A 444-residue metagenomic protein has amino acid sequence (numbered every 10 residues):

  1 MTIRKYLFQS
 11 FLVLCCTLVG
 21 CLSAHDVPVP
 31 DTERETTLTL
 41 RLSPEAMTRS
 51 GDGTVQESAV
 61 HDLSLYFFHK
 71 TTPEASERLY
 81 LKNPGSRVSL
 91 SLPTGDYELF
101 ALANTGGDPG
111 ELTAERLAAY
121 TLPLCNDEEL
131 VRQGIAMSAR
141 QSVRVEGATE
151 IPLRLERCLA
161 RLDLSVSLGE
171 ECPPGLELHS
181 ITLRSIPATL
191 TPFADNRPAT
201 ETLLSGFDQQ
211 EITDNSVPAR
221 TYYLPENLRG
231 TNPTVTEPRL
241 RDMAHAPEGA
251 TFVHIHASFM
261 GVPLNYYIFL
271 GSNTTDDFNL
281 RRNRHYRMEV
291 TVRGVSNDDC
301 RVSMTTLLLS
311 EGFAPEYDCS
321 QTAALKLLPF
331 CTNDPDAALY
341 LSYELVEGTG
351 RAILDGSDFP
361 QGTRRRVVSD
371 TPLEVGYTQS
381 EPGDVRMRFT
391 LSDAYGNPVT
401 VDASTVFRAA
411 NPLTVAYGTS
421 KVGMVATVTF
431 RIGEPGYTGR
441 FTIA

Functional and structural regions predicted by a protein language model:
M1-F11: Bacterial N-terminal signal peptides that target proteins for export
T17-G20: C-terminal motif of bacterial Sec signal peptides marking the signal peptidase cleavage site
S23, V29-P173, T221, F259 (+5 more regions): Short, low-hydrophobicity acidic/polar segments
S23-A24, L270: N-terminal low-complexity tails
G51-R116, E170-R282, R364-Q379: Tryptophan-paired
V60-S64, R161, G175-S180, A250-F252 (+4 more regions): Exposed beta-strand and adjacent loop surfaces of beta-rich binding modules that mediate intermolecular recognition
D163-F207, L328-G356, G436-A444: Conserved, compact domain cores that house catalytic/ligand-binding motifs in diverse enzymes and effector modules
Y267-A444: Low-complexity, acidic Ser/Thr/Pro-rich "mucin-like" tracts of secreted and single-pass surface proteins
